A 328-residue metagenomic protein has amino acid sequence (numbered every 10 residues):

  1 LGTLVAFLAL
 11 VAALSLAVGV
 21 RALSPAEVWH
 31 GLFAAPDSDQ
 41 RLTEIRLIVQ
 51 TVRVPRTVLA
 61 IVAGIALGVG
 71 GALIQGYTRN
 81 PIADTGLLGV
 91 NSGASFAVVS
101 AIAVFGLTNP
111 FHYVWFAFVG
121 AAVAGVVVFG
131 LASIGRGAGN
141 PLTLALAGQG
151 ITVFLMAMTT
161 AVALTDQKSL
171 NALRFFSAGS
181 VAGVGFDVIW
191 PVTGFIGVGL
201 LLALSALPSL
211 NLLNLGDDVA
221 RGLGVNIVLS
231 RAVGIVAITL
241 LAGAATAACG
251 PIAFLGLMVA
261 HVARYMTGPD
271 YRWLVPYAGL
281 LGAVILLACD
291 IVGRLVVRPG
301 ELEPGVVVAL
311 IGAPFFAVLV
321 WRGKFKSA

Functional and structural regions predicted by a protein language model:
L1-A328: Alpha-helical transmembrane segments in inner-membrane proteins
